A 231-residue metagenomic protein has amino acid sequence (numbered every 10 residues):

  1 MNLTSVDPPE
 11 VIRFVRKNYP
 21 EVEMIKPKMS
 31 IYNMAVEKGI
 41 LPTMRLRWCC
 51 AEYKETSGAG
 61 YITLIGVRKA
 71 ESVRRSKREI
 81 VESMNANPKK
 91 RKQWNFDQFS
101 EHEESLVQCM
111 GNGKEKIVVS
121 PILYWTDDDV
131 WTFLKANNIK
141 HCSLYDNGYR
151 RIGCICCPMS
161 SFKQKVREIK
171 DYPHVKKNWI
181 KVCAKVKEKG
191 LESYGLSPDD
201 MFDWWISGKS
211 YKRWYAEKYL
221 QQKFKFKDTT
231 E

Functional and structural regions predicted by a protein language model:
M1-A136, E231: ATP-dependent adenylation/nucleotidyltransferase module used to activate substrates
T132-E231: ATP/NTP-dependent adenylation/nucleotidyl-transfer catalytic domains that generate, transfer, or process NMP-activated
